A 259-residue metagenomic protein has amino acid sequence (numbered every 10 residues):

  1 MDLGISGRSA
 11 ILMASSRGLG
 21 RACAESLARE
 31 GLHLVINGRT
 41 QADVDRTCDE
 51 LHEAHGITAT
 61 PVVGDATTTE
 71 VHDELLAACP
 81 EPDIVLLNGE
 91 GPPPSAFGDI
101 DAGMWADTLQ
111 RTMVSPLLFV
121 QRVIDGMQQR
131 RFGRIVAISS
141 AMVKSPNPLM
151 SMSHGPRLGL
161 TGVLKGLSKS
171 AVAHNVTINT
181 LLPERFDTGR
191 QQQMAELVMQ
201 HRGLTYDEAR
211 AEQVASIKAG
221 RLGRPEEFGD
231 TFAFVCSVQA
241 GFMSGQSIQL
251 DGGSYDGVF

Functional and structural regions predicted by a protein language model:
M1, G18-L19, S145, A233 (+1 more regions): Short C-terminal tail/terminal secondary-structure segment of NAD(P)H-dependent dehydrogenase/reductase domains
S9, A14-G18: Conserved glycine-rich cofactor-binding loop
P93-L109, Q213-V214: Substrate-binding pocket helix/loop in short-chain dehydrogenase/reductase
V120-Q121, K165: A short, exposed helix-loop element centered on a Lys and neighboring polar residues
D125, K169-S170, G241: Alpha-helical segment proximal to the catalytic Tyr-Lys
R134-L160, L164-A173, E184-F186: Catalytic loop of short-chain dehydrogenase/reductase
V172, T177, M243-G245: Short, small/polar-rich loop/turn modules that mediate ligand/substrate recognition or access, typified
